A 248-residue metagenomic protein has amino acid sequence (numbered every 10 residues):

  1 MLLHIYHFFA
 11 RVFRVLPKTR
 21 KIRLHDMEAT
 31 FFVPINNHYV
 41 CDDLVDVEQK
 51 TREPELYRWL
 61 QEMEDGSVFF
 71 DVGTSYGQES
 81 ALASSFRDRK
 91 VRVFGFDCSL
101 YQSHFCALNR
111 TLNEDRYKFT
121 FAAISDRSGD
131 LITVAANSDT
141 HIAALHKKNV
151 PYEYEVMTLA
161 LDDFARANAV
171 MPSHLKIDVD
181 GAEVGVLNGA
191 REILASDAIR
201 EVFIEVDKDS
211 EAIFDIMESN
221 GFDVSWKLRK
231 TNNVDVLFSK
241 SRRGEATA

Functional and structural regions predicted by a protein language model:
M1-N109, N113-R116, N168, N220 (+2 more regions): S-adenosyl-L-methionine
V45-F70, K118-F119, S128-D130, T140-D197 (+1 more regions): Short internal loop-to-helix segment that lines adenine-nucleotide cofactor pockets
F70-V72, F96, A122, L175-I177 (+1 more regions): Active-site flanking residues adjacent to catalytic metal/cofactor-binding acidic residues
Y76-G77, L100, G181-A182, V206-D209: Short beta->alpha connector loops
S103-S138: Core alpha/beta nucleotide-donor-binding catalytic domains of modification enzymes
A122, L159, K227-R229: Conserved beta-strand termini and adjacent loop/short-helix elements that scaffold enzyme active sites in alpha/beta
A198-V206: Conserved beta-strand signature within the Rossmann-like core of class I S-adenosyl-L-methionine
